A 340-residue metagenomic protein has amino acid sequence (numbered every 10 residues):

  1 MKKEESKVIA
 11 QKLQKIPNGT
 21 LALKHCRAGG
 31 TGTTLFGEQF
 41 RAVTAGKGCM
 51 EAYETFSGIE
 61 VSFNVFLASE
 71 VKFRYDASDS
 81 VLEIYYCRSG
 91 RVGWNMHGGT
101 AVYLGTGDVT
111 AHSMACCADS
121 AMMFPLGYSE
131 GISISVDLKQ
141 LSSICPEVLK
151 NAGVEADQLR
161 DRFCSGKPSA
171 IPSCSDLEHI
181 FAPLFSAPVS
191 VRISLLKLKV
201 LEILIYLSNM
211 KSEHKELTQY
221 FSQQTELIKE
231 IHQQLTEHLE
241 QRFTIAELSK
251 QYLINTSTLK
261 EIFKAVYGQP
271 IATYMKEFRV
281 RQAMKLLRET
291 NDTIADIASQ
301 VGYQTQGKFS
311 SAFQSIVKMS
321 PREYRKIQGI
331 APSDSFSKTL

Functional and structural regions predicted by a protein language model:
K2-G37: Short Lys/Arg-enriched alpha/beta "domain-start" segment
F36-E155: N-terminal regulatory/effector-sensing and dimerization cores that precede helix-turn-helix DNA-binding domains
G153-P172, P188-L195, L204-Q233, E237 (+2 more regions): Short, Lys/Arg-enriched, Trp-marked, Pro/Gly-tolerant hinge/linker segments that flank
I180-P183, R192, K199: Amphipathic coiled-coil alpha-helices
L196, Q251-Y252, V301-G302, F313: Core residues of bacterial helix-turn-helix
K229-E237, R242, A246-E247, A265-Q306 (+1 more regions): Terminal helix-turn-helix DNA-binding modules in bacterial transcription factors
S257, G307, R322: Key DNA-contact positions within bacterial/archaeal DNA-binding proteins
L259, F263, K308-F309, F313: Short hydrophobic/aromatic patch on the recognition helix
